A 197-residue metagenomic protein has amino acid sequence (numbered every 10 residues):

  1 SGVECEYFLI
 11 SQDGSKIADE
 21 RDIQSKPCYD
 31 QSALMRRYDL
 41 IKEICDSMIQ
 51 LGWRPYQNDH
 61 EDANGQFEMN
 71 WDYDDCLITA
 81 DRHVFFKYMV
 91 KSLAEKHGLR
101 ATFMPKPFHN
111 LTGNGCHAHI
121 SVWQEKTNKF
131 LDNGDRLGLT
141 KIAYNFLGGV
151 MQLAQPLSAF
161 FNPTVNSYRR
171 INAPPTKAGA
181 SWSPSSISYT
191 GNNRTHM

Functional and structural regions predicted by a protein language model:
S1-M197: Glycine-rich, acidic/polar active-site loops that bind/position phosphate-bearing ligands
